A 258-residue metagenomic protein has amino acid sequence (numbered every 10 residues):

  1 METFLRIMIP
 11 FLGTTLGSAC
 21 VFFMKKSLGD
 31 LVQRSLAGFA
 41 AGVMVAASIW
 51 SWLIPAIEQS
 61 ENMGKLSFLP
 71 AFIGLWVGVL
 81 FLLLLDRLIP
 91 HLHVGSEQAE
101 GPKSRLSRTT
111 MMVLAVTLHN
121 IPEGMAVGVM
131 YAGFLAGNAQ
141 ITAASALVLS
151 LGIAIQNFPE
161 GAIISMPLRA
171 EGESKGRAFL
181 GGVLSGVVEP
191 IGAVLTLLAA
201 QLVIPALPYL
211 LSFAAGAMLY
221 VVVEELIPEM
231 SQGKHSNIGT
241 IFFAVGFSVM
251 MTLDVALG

Functional and structural regions predicted by a protein language model:
M1-G258: Intrinsically disordered, metal-sensing/regulatory segments
